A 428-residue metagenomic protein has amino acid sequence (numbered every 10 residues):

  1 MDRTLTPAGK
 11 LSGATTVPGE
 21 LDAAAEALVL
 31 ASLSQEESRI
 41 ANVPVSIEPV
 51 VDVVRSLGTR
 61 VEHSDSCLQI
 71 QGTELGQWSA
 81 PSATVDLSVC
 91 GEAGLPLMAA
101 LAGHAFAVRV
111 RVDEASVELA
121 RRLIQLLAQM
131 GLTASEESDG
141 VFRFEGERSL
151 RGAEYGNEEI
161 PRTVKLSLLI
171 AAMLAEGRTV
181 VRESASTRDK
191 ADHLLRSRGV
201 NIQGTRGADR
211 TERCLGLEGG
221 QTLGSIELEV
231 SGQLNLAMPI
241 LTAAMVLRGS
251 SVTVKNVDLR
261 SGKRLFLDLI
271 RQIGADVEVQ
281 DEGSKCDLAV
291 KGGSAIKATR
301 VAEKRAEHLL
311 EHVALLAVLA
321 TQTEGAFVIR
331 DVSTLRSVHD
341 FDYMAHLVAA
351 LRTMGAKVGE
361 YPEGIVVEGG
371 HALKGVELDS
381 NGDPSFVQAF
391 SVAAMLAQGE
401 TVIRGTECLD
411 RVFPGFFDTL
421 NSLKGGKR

Functional and structural regions predicted by a protein language model:
M1-R428: Short, structured segments at the rim of ligand-binding sites
